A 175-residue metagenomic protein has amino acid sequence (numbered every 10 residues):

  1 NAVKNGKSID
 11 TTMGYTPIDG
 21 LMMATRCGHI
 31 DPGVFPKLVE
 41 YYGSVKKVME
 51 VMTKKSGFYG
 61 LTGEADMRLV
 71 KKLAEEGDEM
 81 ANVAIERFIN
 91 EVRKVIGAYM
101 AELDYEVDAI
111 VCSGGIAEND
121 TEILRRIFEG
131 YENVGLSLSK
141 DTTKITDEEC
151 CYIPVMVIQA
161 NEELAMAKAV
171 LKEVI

Functional and structural regions predicted by a protein language model:
N1-V39: Glycine-rich phosphate-binding loop of actin/hexokinase-like ATP-binding domains
G20, Y41-S44, K55-G57: Conserved N-terminal phosphate-binding loop of PLP-dependent enzymes in the Aspartate aminotransferase
H29-G33, G43, K47, T62-A65 (+6 more regions): Conserved active-site and cofactor/substrate-binding residues in soluble primary-metabolism enzymes
K47-K55, D108-V111: Beta-strand segments within the central parallel beta-sheet cores of soluble alpha/beta enzyme folds
E50, K54-G63, M67-L103: Adenine-nucleotide phosphate-binding core of ATP-dependent small-molecule kinases
D108-G130: Glycine-rich phosphate-binding loops at beta-strand->alpha-helix junctions
E118, E122, T143-I175: Glycine-rich phosphate-binding/hydrolytic loop that grips phosphoryl groups
